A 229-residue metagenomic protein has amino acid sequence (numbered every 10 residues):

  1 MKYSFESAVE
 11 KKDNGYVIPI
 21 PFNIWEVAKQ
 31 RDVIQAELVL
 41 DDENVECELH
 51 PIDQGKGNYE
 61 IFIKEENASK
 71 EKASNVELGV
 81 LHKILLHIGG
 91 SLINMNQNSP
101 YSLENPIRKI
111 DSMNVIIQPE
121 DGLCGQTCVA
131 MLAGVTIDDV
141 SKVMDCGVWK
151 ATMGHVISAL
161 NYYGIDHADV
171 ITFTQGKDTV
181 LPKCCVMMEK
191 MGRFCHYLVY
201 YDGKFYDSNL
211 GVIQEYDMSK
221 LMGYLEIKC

Functional and structural regions predicted by a protein language model:
M1, K228-C229: Short intrinsically disordered terminal tails
M1-F62, S74-P100: Long, compositionally biased stretches
K29-Q30, D121, K190-C195: A short catalytic or substrate-binding loop motif that flags glycine-/basic-rich loops and adjacent residues that bind
L38, A130, V199: Short aromatic-centered micro-motifs
D41-E66, H155-F173: Short hydrophobic interaction/assembly module
K56, E60-S91, G192-G223: Short, compact, well-ordered microdomains
N98-I165, C229: Active-site nucleophile-adjacent alpha helix/oxyanion-hole segment immediately C-terminal to the catalytic cysteine
M144-F194, Y200-K228: Conserved active-site-adjacent core of cysteine acyl-enzyme catalytic domains
